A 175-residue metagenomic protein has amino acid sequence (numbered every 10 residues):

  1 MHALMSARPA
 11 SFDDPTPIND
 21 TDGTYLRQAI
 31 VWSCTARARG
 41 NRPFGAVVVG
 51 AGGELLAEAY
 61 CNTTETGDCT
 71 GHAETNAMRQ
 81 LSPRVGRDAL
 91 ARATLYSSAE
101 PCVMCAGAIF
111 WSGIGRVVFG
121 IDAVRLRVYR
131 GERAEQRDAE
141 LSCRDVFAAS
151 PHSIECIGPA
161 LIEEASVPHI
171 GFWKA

Functional and structural regions predicted by a protein language model:
M1-A36, A108-A175: Zinc-dependent deaminase
G23, I30, G71, T75 (+2 more regions): Glycine-rich phosphate-binding loop at the start of an alpha helix
R39-P43: Short, flexible loop/turn motifs enriched in small residues
F44-G53: Short beta-strand scaffold segments in enzyme catalytic cores
L56-T63: Short beta->alpha transition motifs characteristic of CBS
T63-N76, Q80: A short, polar/charged loop-to-alpha-helix boundary motif
R79-S112, R116: Helix-adjacent hinge/juxtasegments
